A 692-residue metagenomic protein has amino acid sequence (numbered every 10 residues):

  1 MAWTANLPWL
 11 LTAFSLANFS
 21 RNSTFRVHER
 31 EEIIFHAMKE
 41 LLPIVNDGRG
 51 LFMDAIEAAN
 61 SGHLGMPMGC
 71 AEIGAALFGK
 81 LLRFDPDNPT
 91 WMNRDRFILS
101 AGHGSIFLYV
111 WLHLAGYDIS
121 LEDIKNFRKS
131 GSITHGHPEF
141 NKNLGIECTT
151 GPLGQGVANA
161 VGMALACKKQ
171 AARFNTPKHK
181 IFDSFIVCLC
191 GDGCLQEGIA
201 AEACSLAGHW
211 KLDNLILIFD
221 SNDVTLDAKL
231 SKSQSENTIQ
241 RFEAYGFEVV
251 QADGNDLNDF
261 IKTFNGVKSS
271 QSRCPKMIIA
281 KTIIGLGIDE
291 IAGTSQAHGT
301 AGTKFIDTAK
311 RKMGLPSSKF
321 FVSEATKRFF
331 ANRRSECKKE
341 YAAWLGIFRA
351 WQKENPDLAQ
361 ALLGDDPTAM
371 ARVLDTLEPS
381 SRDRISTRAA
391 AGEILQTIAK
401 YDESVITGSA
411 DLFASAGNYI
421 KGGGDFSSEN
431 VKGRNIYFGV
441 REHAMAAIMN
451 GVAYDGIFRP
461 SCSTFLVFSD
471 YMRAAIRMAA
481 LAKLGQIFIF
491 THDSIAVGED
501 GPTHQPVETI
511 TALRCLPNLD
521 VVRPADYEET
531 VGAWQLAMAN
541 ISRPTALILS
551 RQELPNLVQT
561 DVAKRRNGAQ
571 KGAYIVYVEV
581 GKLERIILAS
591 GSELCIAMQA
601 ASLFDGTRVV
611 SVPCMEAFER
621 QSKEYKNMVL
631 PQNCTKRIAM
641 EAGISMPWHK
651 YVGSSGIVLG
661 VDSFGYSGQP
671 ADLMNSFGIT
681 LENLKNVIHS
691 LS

Functional and structural regions predicted by a protein language model:
L41, G69-H209, Y419-I420, V452: Cofactor-binding active-site loop characterized by glycine-rich and histidine/acidic residues
A55-L64, M92-S100, K142-G154, S380-D383 (+1 more regions): A short glycine/serine-rich beta->alpha loop
A59, D95-R96, I146-T149, H179-E197 (+5 more regions): A short, small-residue-rich loop immediately preceding and capping a beta-strand
N93, A280-I283, G287, A292-D365: Terminal amphipathic helices with adjacent charged low-complexity linkers/tails
Y117-N126, G208-L217, A244-Y245, A480-D493 (+1 more regions): A glycine-rich helix N-cap at a beta->alpha junction
K129-N141, N159, L165, K169-A172 (+4 more regions): Thiamine diphosphate
R349-L484, K564-Q570, G591, L659: Non-catalytic terminal/interface segments that mediate subunit docking, oligomerization, and allosteric communication
